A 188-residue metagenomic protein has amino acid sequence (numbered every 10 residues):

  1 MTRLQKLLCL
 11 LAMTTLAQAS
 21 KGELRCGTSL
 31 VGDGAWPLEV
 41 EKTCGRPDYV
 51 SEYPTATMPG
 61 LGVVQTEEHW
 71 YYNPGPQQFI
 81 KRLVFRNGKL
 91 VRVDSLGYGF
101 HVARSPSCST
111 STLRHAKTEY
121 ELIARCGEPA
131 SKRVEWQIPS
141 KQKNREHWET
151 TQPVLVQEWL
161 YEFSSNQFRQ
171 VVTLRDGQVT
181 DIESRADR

Functional and structural regions predicted by a protein language model:
M1-L8: Bacterial N-terminal signal peptides that target proteins for export
L10-A19: Hydrophobic h-region of N-terminal signal peptides that target proteins for export in Gram-negative bacteria
S20-R188: Residues within mature, well-folded domains
